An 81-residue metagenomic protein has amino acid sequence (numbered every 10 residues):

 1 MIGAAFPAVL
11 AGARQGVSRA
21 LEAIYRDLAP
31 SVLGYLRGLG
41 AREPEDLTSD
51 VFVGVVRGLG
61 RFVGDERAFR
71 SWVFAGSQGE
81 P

Functional and structural regions predicted by a protein language model:
I2-A4, L10-G34, V56: A short, charge-rich alpha-helical start-of-domain segment used by transcription regulators
A4-A5, G12, L36, E43 (+2 more regions): Residues at the start of alpha-helices and the adjacent loop-to-helix junctions
R14-A23, L33-D50, V63: Short, charged helix-capping/linker segments at alpha-helix termini
R26, G64, A75: Conserved strand-loop elements at the edges of beta-sheets that form or border functional pockets
V32, L36, L59, V73-P81: Hydrophobic-face residues of short alpha-helical interaction/recognition segments
D46-V53, R67-G79: Structural recognition of an alpha-helix C-terminal capping motif at a helix-to-coil junction
G60-E66: Short alpha-helix-to-loop micro-motif enriched in aromatics/charged/Gly
